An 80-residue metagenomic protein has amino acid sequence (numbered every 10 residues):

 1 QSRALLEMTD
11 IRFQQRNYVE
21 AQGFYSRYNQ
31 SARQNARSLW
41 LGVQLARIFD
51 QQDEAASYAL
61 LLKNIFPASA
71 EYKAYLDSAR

Functional and structural regions predicted by a protein language model:
E7, L41-Q44: "A position-specific structural signal for the A-helix of alpha-solenoid helical repeats
